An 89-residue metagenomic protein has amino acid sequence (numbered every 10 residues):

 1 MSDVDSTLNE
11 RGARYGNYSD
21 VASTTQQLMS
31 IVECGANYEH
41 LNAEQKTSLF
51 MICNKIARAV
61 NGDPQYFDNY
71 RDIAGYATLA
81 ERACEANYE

Functional and structural regions predicted by a protein language model:
M1-E89: Intrinsically disordered, low-complexity regulatory regions that flank transcription factor DNA-binding cores
